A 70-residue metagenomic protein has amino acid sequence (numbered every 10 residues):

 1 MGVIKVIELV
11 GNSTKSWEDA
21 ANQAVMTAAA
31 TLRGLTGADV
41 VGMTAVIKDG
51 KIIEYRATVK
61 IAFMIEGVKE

Functional and structural regions predicted by a protein language model:
M1-V3, K69-E70: Extreme N-terminus of proteins, especially the signal/transit-peptide cleavage junction and the first residues
G2-T36: Short, well-ordered alpha-helical segments
I4-V6, G42, E54-K60: Broad gene-expression machinery/nucleic-acid interaction feature
S13-K15, T44, I61-G67: Beta-strand elements of well-folded, non-transmembrane domains
V25, I47-I52: Noncatalytic linker/hinge segments flanking ATPase motor cores
A30-K48: Amphipathic, hydrophobic secondary-structure cores in small proteins
G50-E70: C-terminal structural segments of small proteins and small subunits
